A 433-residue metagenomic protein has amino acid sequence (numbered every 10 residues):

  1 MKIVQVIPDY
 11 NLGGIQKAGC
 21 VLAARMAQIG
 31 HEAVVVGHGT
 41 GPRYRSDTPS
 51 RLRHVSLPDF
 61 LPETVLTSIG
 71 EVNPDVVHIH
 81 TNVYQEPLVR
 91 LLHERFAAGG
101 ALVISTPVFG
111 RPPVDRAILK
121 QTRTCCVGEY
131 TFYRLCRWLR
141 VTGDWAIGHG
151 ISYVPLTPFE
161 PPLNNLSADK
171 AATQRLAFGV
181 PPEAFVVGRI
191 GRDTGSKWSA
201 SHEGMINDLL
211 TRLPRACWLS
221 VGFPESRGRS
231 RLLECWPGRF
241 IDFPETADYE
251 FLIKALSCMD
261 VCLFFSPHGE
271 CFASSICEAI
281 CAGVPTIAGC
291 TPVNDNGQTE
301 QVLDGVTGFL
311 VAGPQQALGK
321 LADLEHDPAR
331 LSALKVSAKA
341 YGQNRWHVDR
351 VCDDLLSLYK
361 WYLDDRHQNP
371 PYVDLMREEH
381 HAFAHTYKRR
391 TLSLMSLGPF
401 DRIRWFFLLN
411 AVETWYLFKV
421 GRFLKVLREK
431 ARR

Functional and structural regions predicted by a protein language model:
V4, L156-P158, V180-K197: Conserved donor-binding/catalytic core segment of Leloir-type glycosyltransferases
V6-G13, K17-E63, W145, F223-G228: N-terminal strand-loop element at the rim of the active site of nucleotide-sugar-dependent glycosyltransferases
G14, A329-H385: A charged, aromatic-enriched C-terminal amphipathic alpha-helix characteristic of glycosyltransferases across folds
I79-E86, P107: Short His-centered aromatic/hydrophobic patch
G228-E250: Nucleotide-activated donor-binding/catalytic signature segment of Leloir-type glycosyltransferases, i.e., the conserved
K254-C271, V284: Acidic donor-binding loop of glycosyltransferase active sites
P285-N294: Short hydrophobic beta-strand element within catalytic cores of glycosyltransferases and related nucleotide-activated
Q301-Q315, D323-P328: Conserved acidic donor-binding segment of nucleotide-sugar-dependent glycosyltransferases
